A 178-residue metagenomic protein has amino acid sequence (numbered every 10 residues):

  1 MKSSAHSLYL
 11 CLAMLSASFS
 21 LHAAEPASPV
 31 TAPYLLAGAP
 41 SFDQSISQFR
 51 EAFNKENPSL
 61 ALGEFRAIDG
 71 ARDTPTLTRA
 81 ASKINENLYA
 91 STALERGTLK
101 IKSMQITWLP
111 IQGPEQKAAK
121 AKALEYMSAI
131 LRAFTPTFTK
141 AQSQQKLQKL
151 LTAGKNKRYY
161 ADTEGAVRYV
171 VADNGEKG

Functional and structural regions predicted by a protein language model:
M1-Y9: Bacterial N-terminal signal peptides that target proteins for export
L8-A17: Hydrophobic helical h-region of N-terminal Sec-dependent signal peptides in bacterial secretory/periplasmic proteins
S18-A23: N-terminal signal peptide c-region/cleavage motif recognized by signal peptidases
A24-Q112: N-terminal leader/targeting segments
N57-L94, P136-N174: A cross-family detector of function-defining hotspots
A90-A153: Long, charged/polar, surface-exposed segments that mediate recognition or autoinhibition
